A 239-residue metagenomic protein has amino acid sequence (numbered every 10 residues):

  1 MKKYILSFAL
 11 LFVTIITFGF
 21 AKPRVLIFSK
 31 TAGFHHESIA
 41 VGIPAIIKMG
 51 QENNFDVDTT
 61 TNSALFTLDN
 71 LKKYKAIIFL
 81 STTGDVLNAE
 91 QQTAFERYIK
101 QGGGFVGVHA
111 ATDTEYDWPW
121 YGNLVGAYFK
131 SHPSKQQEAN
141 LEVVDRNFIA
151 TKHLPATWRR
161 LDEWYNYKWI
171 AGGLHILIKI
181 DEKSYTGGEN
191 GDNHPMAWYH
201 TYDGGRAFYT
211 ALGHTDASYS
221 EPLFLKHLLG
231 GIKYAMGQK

Functional and structural regions predicted by a protein language model:
M1-P23: Bacterial Sec-dependent N-terminal signal peptides
F20, R24-T112: Helical hinge/lid and interdomain linker segments adjacent to catalytic or ligand-binding clefts that mediate domain
K22-P23, S29, E37, E52-F55 (+3 more regions): Extracellular ligand-binding/catalytic regions of CAZymes and related secreted enzymes and adhesion modules
V41, A45, K73, E90 (+5 more regions): Extracytoplasmic/secreted proteins, especially bacterial periplasmic and envelope-associated proteins
D85-H153: A glycine-rich, often tryptophan-bearing local segment used as a flexible ligand/cofactor-contacting loop or short
G102-V106, L177, F208: Structural detector of well-ordered beta-strand residues that form the stable sheet scaffold of enzyme domains
Y121-Y128, R160, W169-H175, G213 (+2 more regions): Oxidoreductase and adenylate-handling cofactor-binding alpha/beta cores
A127, H132-G204: Catalytic beta-strand/loop cores that center a nucleophilic Ser/Cys/Thr and support acyl-enzyme chemistry
